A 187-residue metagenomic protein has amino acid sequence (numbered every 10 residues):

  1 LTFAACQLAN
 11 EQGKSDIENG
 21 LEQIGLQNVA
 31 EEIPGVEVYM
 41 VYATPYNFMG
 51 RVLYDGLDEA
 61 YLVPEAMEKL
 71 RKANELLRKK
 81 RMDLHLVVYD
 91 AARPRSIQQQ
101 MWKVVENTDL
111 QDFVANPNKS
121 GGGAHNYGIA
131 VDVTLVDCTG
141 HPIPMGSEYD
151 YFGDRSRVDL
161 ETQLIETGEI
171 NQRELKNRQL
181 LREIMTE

Functional and structural regions predicted by a protein language model:
L1-A4: Bacterial N-terminal signal peptides
C6-A91, K103-E187: Extracytoplasmic cell-surface/polysaccharide-interacting catalytic and binding patches
P94: Segments that shape or occlude catalytic/ligand-binding pockets
I97-W102: A short acidic (Asp/Glu
